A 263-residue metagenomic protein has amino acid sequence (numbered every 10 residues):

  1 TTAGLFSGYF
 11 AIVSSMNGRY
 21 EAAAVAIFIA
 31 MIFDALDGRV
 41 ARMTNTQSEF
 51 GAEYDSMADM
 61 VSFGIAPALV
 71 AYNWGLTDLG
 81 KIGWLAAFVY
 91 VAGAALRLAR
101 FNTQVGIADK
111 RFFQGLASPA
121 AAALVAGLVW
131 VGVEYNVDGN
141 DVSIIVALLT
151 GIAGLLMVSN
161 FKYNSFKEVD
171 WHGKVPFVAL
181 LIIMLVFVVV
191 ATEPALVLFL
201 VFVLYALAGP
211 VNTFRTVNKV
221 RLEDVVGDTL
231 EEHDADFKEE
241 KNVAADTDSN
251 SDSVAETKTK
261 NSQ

Functional and structural regions predicted by a protein language model:
T1-A35, N212, N218, L222 (+1 more regions): Topogenic membrane-insertion module of multi-pass membrane proteins
T1-T2, A24, F28, M43-L98 (+1 more regions): Multi-pass membrane catalytic core of lipid/isoprenoid biosynthesis enzymes
F6-F10, I65-A68, L180-V188: Hydrophobic, membrane-inserted alpha-helices
G8-N17, D37-T44, A66-N73: Generic transmembrane alpha-helix signature in multi-pass membrane proteins, especially transporters/channels
S15-E21, T77-D78, V189-L198: Transmembrane helix interruption/hinge and helix-loop junction motifs
A35-M43, A95-N102, S159-N160, P210-L222: Juxtamembrane membrane-interface segments at transmembrane alpha-helix termini
W84-L124: Hydrophobic, well-structured mid-protein blocks that either form specific transmembrane helices
K110-Q263: C-terminal membrane-associated helical module and adjoining short loops/tails
